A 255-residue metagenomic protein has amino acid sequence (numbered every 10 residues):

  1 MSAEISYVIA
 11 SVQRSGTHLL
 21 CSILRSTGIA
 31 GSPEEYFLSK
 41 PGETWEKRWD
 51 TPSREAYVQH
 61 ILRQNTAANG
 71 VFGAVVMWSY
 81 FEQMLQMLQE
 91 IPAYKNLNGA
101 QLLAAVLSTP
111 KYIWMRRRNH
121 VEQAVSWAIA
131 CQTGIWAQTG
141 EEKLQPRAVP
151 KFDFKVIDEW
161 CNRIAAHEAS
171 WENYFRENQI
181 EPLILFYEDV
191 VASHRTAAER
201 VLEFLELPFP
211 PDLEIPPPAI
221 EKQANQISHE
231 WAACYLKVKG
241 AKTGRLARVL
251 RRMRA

Functional and structural regions predicted by a protein language model:
M1-W78, P211, A219-H229: PAPS-dependent sulfotransferase catalytic core
S2, V12-Q13, W160-I164, V190 (+1 more regions): Aromatic-acidic/polar surface patches that form glycan- and anion
V8-I9, E159-W160, F186: A generic structural signal for short
S26, A67, V106, R176-N178: Short, structurally constrained coil/turn elements that cap an alpha-helix or connect an alpha-helix to the following
S32, V71-G73, Y112-W114, P182-I184: Conserved beta-strand scaffold positions in the cores of enzyme catalytic domains, especially in NTP/NDP-utilizing
Y36-T44, E142-F152, V156-I157, Y174-R248: The conserved 3'-phosphoadenosine-5'-phosphosulfate
G73-E172, R176, R195-P210: PAPS-dependent sulfotransferase catalytic domain
